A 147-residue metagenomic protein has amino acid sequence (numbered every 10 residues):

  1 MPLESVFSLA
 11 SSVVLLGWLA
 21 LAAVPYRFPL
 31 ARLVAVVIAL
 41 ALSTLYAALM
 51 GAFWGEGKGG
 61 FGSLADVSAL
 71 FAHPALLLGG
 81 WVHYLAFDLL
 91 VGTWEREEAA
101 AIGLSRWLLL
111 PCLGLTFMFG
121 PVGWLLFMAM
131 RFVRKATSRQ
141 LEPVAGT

Functional and structural regions predicted by a protein language model:
M1, D66-G80: Short aromatic-rich membrane-water interface segments that cap or initiate transmembrane helices in multi-pass membrane
P2-V13, L78-V82: Structural signature of hydrophobic alpha-helical transmembrane segments
L9-A31: N-terminal signal-anchor/start-transfer transmembrane helix
L16, L89-R96: Alpha-helical transmembrane segments of polytopic integral membrane proteins, especially the permease/helical cores
L19, A47, L125-L126: Hydrophobic residues within the alpha-helical transmembrane core of Major Facilitator Superfamily
F28-A48: Loop-to-helix transition at the N-terminal end of transmembrane alpha-helices
S43-G59: Transmembrane alpha-helix/helix-exit interface in multi-pass inner-membrane proteins
L110-V133: Hydrophobic, aromatic-rich membrane-embedded alpha-helical segments
